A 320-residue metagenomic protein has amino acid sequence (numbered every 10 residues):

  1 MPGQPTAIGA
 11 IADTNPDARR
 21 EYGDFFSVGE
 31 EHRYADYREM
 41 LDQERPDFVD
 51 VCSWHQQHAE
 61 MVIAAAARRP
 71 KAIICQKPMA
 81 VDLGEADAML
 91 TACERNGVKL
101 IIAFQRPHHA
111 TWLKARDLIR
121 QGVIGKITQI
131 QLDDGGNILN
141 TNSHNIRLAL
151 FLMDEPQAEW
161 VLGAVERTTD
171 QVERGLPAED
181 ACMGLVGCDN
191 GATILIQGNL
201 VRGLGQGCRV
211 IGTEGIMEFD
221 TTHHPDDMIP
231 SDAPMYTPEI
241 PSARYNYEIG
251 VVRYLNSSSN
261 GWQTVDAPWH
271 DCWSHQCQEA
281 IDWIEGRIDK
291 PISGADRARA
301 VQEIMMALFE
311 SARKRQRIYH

Functional and structural regions predicted by a protein language model:
M1-V28, A149, I281: N-terminal Rossmann-like dinucleotide-binding module
I8, E30, P46-V49, I127 (+1 more regions): Local beta-strand N-terminus motif with an aromatic residue
N15-A18, F25-C93: Beta-loop-alpha module in the N-terminal Rossmann-like domain of NAD(P)-dependent dehydrogenases, especially those
F48-D50, D87, V265-A267, Q278-H320: C-terminal helix-rich "cap/oligomerization" subdomain common to oxidoreductases
R69-P70, G97, G191, R315: Glycine-centered short loops/turns at secondary-structure junctions
I74-C75, M79-L148: A contiguous active-site-proximal alpha/beta segment in oxidoreductase catalytic domains
T128-G205, R209, T221-P225, D296: Rossmann-like dinucleotide-binding domain that binds NAD(P)(H)
E214-I292, D296: C-terminal glycine/acidic-rich active-site capping loop/insertion
